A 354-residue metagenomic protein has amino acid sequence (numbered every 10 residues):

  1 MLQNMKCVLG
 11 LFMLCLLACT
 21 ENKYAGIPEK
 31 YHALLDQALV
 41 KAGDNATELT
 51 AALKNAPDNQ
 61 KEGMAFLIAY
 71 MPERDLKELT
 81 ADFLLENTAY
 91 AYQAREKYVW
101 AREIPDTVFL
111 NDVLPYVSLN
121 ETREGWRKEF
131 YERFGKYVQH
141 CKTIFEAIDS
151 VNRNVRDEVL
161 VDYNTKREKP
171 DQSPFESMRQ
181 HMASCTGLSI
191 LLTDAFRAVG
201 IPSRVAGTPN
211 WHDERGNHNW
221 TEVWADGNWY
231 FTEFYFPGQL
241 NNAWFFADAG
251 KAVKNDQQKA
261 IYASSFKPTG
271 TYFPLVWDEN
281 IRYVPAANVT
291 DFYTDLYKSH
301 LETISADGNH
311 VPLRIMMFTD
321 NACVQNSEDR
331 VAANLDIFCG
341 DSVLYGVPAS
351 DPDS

Functional and structural regions predicted by a protein language model:
M1-L9: Bacterial N-terminal signal peptides that target proteins for export
G10-L14: Hydrophobic helical h-region of N-terminal Sec-dependent signal peptides in bacterial secretory/periplasmic proteins
L17-A18: C-terminal motif of bacterial Sec signal peptides marking the signal peptidase cleavage site
K23-Q60: Non-catalytic protein-protein interaction scaffold segments in large eukaryotic complex-forming proteins
T50-A51, A56-Q180, T269: Secondary-structure boundary elements
I144-A147, A198-R204, D226-N228: Loop/turn elements at helix/coil->beta-strand transitions in domains of secreted/extracellular proteins
V151, H181-A206, T221: Cysteine-centered nucleophilic/redox motifs
N164-K166, A198, P209-E214, N219 (+1 more regions): His-Asp-centered catalytic microenvironments across diverse enzyme cores, prominently the transglutaminase-like
